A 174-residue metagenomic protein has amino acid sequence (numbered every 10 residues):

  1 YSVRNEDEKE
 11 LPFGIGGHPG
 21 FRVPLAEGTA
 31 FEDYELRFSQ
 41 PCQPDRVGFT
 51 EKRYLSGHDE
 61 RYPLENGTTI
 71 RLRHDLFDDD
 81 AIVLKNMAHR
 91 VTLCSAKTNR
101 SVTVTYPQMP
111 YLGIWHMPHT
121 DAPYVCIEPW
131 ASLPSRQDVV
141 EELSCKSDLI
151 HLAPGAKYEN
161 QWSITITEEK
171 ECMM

Functional and structural regions predicted by a protein language model:
Y1, I150-E168: Short Pro-Gly-centered flexible turn/kink motifs
Y1-D7, H116-P118, I166: Asparagine-centered strand-capping/turn motif at beta-strand->loop junctions
Y1-P19: Acidic, contiguous internal or C-terminal segments within carbohydrate-active enzymes that form a structured patch used
S2-R4, G20, R37, T92 (+1 more regions): Residue-level recognition of well-ordered beta-strand positions that form the cores of beta-sheet-rich folds across
E10-P12, G20-P107: Active-site/ligand-binding surface loops and adjacent short beta/alpha elements that line catalytic pockets across
H18, I127, G155: A residue-level signal for conserved active-site and pocket-lining positions in enzyme catalytic cores
S95-P134: Glycine-rich active-site loops that engage anionic ligands at enzyme catalytic sites
Q137-S144: Short, structured beta-strand/loop micro-motifs enriched in basic residues and often containing a Trp
